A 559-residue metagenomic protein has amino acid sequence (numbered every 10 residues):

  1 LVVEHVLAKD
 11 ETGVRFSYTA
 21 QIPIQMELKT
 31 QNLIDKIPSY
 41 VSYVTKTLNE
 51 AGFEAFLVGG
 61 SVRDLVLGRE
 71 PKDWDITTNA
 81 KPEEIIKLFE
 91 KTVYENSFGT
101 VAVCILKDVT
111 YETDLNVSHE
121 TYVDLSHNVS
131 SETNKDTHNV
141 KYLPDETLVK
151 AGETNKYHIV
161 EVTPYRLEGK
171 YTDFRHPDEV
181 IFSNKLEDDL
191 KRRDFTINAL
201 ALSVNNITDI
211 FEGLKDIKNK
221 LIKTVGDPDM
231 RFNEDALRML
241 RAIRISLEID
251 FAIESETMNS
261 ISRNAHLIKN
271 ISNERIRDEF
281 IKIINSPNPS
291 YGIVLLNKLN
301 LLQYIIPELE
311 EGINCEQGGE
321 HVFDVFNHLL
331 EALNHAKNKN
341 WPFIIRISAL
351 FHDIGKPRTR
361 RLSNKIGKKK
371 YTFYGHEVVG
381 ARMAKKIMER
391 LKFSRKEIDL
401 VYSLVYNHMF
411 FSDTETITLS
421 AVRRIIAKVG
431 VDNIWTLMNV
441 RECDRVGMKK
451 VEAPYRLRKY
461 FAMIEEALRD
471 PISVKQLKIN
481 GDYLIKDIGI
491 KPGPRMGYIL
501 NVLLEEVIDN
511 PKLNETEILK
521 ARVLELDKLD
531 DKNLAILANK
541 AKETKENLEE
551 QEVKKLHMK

Functional and structural regions predicted by a protein language model:
L1-E4, V14, K150: Short glycine-rich, low-complexity segments
V3, Y18-T19, I253: Generic detector of N-terminal low-structure segments
V14, Y18-Q25: Short, Lys/Arg-enriched N-terminal segments with co-localized hydrophobic residues within the first ~10-30 amino acids
I24-K559: Catalytic cores of the polymerase beta-like nucleotidyltransferase superfamily and closely associated nucleotide
